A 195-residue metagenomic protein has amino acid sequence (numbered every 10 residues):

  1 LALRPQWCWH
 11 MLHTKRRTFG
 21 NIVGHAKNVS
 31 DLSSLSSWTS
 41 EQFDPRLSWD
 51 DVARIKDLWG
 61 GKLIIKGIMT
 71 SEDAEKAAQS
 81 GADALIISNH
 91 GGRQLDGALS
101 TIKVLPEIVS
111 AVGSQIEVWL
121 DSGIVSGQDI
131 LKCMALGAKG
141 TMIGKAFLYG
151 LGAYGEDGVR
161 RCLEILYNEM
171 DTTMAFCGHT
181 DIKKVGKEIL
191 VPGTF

Functional and structural regions predicted by a protein language model:
L1-Q79, G91-Q94: Active-site entrance/lid segments in N-terminal catalytic domains of soluble metabolic enzymes
T18, K103-F195: Alpha/beta catalytic cores of nucleotide-metabolism and tRNA/nucleoside-modifying enzymes
S36, N89-L99, L148-G152: Glycine-rich, proline-tolerant flexible connector loops at the mouths of alpha/beta enzymes
L47-A53, D57, L99-G113: Short loop-to-alpha-helix "cap/lid" segments that border enzyme active sites across diverse enzyme classes
L58-K62, A78-G92, V112-Q115, G137-T141: Glycine-enriched alpha-helix->loop->beta-strand junction motifs that scaffold or abut catalytic
K66-G67, S88-N89, S122, G144-K145: Short beta->alpha connector loops at strand-helix junctions that form conserved, small/polar/Pro-enriched
E75-K76, D96-A98, I130-K132, A153: Short, well-ordered secondary-structure micro-motifs
